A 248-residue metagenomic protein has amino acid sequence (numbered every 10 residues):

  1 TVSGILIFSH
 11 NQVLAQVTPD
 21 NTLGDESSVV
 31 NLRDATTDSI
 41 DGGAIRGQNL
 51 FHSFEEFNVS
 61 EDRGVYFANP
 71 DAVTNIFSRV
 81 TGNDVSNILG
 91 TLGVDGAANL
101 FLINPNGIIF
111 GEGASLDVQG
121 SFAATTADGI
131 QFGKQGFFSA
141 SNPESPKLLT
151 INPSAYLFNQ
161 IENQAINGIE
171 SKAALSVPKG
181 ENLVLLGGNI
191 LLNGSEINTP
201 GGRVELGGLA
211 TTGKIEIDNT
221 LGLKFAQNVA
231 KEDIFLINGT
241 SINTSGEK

Functional and structural regions predicted by a protein language model:
T1-K248: Extracellular and secretory-pathway beta-repeat/beta-biased strand scaffolds
